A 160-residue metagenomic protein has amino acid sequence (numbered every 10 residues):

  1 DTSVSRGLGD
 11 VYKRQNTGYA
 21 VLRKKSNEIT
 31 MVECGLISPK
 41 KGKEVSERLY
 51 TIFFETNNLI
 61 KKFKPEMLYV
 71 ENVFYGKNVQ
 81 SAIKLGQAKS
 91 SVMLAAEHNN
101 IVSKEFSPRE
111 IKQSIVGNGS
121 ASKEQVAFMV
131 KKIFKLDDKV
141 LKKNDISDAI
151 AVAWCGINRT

Functional and structural regions predicted by a protein language model:
D1-L8, Y12: Single conserved hydrophobic/aromatic residue that forms the stacking wall/gate of nucleotide- or nucleobase-binding
Q15-S46: Short glycine-rich, Thr/Ser-proximal phosphate-binding strand/loop in the N-terminal lobe of ATP-dependent enzymes
K43-F63: Catalytic-core regions of hydrolytic enzymes
I60-V73: Proline-aspartate-enriched helix->loop->beta-strand connector
G76-V79, K112-S114: Short, solvent-exposed loop/turn segments at secondary-structure junctions
A82-S91: Charged helix-capping and loop-helix junction motifs
I101-K132: Short alpha-helix plus adjacent loop in nuclease-associated cores
I133-T160: Acidic, Mg2+-coordinating catalytic module of metal-dependent nucleases/exonucleases that use a two-metal-ion mechanism
